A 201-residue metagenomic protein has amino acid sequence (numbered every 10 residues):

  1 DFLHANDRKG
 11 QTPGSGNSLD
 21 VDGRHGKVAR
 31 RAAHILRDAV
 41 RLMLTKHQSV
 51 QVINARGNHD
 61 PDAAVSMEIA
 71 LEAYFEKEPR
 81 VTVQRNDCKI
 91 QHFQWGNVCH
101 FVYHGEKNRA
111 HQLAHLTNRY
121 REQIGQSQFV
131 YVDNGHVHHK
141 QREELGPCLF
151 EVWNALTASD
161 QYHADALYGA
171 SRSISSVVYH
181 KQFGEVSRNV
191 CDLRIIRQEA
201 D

Functional and structural regions predicted by a protein language model:
D1-V81: Core catalytic region of metal-dependent phosphoesterases/phosphodiesterases, especially metallo-beta-lactamase-like
L44, L71-R80, D87, Q94-D201: Conserved beta-sheet core of the metallophosphoesterase superfamily
A63-V65, H92-G96: Short, solvent-exposed polar/charged micro-motifs at secondary-structure junctions
